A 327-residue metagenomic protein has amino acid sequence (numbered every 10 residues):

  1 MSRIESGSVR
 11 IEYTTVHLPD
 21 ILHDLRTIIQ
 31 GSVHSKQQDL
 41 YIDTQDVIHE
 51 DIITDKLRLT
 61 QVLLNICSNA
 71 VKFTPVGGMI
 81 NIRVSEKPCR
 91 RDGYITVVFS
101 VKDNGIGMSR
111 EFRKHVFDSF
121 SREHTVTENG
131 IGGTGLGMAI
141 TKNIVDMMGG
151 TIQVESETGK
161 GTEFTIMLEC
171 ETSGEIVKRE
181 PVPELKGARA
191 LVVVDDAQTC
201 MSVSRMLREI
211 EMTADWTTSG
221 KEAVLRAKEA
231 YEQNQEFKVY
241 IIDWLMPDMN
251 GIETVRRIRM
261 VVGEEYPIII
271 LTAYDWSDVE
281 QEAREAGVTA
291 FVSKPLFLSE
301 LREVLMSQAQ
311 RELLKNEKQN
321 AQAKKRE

Functional and structural regions predicted by a protein language model:
S2-Y13: Helix-loop junction within the histidine kinase core
E12-T27, D39, T60, R189-L191: A conserved beta-strand-to-alpha-helix junction within the catalytic ATP-binding
G31, I106-G107: Glycine-rich G1-box
S35, R91, E111, T165-V194 (+4 more regions): Disordered, acidic interdomain junction associated with two-component signaling
M108-R122: Short conserved segment of the HATPase_c
G132, G137, T141: Short alpha-helical Gxxx[C/S/T] motif in the catalytic ATP-binding
G149-E155: Glycine-rich ATP-binding loops of the HATPase_c
